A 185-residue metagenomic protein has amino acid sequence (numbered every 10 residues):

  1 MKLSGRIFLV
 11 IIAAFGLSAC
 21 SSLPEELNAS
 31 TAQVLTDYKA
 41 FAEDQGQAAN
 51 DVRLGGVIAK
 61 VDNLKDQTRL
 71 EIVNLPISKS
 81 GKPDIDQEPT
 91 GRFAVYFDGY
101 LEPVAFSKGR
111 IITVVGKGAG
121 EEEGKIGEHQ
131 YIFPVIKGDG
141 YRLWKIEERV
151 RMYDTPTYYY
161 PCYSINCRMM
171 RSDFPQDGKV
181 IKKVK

Functional and structural regions predicted by a protein language model:
M1-C20: Sec-dependent bacterial lipoprotein signal peptides
C20-K185: OB-fold and OB-like single-stranded nucleic-acid-recognition modules and their adjacent interaction interfaces
